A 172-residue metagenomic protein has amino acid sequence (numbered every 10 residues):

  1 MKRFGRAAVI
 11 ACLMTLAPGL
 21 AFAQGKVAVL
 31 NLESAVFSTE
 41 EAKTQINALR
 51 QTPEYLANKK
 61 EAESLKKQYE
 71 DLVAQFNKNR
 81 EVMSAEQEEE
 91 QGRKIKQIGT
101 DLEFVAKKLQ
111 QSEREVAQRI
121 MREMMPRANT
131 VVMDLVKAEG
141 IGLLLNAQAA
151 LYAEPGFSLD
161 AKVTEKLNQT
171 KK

Functional and structural regions predicted by a protein language model:
M1-V9: Bacterial N-terminal signal peptides that target proteins for export
I10-A11, A21: Cleavable N-terminal signal peptides
A17-A23: Sec/Tat signal peptide C-region and signal peptidase I cleavage site
A23-K172: Amphipathic, charged alpha-helical segments and their helix-to-coil junctions in extracytoplasmic/peripheral assemblies
